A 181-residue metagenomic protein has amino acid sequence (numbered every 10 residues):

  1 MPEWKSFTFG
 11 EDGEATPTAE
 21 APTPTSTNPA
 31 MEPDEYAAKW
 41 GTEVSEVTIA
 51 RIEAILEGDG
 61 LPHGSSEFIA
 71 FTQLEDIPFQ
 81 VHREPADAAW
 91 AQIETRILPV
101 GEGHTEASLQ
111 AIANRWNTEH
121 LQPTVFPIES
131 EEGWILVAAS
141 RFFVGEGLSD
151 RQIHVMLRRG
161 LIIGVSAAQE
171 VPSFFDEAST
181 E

Functional and structural regions predicted by a protein language model:
M1-E84, I128: Charge-rich, low-complexity N-terminal segments
F79-G101: A short acidic-to-branched-hydrophobic micro-motif
E94-V137: Short, internal acidic amphipathic alpha-helical interface segments that mediate docking to partner proteins
V137-F143: Residues forming anionic-ligand binding surfaces in small-molecule and nucleic-acid pockets of primarily soluble enzymes
A138, S166-Q169: Glycine-rich and polybasic anion-binding loops at the starts of cofactor/ligand-binding domains
V144-R158: A short acidic/glycine-rich loop-to-helix N-cap element
P172-E181: Short, highly charged C-terminal tails/helix-capping segments
